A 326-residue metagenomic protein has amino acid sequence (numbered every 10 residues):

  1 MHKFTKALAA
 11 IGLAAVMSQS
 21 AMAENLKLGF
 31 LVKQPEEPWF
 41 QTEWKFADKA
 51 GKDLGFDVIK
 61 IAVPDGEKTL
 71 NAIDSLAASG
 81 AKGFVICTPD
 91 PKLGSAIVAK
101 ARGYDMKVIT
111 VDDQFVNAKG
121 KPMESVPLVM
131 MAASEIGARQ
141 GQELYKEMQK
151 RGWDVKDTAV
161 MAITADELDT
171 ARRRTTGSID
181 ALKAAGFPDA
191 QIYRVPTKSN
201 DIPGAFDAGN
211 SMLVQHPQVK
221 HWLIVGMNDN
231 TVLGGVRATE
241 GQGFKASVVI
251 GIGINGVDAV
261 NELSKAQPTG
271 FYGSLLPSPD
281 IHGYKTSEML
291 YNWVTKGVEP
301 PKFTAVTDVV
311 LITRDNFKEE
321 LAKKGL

Functional and structural regions predicted by a protein language model:
L26-F46, A50-L54, I59-N71, S75 (+5 more regions): Extracytoplasmic "Venus flytrap"
G29-F30, A81-P89, K107-V111, M161-A162 (+3 more regions): Periplasmic-binding protein-like
W39-L54, I136-E143, D169-D189, G204 (+2 more regions): Short, solvent-exposed amphipathic alpha-helices that sit in or adjacent to ligand/effector-binding or catalytic
V58-K82, V195-H216, V232-G234, A259: Structural motif
P64-M123, P127-M131, D229-G235: Beta-alpha junction/loop-to-helix N-cap segments that form part of ligand/metal-binding clefts
T69, L128-D157, A205-F206, N255-N261 (+1 more regions): Hydrophobic alpha-helical segments within soluble ligand-binding/sensing domains
I109-K119, V225-Y272: Venus flytrap/periplasmic-binding-protein-like
A162-A165, T170, L275-L326: Hinge/cleft segment of the Venus flytrap/periplasmic-binding protein
